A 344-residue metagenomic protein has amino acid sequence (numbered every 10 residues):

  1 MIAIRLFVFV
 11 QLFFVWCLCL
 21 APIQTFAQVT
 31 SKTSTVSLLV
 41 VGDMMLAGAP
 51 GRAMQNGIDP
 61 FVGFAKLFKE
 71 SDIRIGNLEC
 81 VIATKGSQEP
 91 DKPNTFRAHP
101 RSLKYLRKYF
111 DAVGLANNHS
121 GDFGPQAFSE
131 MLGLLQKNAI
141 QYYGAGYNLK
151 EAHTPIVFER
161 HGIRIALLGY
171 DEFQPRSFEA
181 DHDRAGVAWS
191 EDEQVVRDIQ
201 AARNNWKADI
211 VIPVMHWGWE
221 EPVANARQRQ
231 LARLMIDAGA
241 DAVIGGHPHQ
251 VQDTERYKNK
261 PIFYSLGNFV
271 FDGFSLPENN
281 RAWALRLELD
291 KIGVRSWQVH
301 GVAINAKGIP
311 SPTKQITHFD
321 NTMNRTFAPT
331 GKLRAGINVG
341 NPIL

Functional and structural regions predicted by a protein language model:
M1-L6: N-terminal secretory signal peptides that target proteins for export/translocation
V8-A21: Bacterial N-terminal signal peptides
F26-T326, T330-A335: Acidic, metal/ion-coordinating pockets
G336-L344: Extracytoplasmic "Venus flytrap"
